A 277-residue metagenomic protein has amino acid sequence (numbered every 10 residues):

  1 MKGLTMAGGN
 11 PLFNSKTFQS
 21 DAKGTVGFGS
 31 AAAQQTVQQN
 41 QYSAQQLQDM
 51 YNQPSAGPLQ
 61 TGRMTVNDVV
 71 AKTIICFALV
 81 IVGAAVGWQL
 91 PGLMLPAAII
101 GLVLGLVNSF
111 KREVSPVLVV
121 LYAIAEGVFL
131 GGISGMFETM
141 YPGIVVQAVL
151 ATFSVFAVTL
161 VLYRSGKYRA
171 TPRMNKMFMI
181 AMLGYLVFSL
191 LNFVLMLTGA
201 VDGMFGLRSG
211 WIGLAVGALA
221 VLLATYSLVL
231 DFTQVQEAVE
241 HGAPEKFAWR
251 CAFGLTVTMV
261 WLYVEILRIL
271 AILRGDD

Functional and structural regions predicted by a protein language model:
M1-D277: A hydrophobic alpha-helical transmembrane-helix feature that marks the membrane cores and membrane-interface segments
